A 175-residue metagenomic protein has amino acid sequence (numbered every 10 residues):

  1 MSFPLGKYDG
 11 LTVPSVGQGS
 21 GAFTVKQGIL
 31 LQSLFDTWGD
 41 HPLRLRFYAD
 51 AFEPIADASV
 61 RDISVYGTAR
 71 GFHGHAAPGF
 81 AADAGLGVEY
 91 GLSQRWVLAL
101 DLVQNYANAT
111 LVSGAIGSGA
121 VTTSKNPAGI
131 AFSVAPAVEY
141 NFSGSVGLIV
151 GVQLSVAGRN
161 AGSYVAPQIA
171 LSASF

Functional and structural regions predicted by a protein language model:
M1-A77, G119-A128: Outer-membrane pore/translocation modules
A58-F175: Outer membrane beta-barrel transmembrane domains
